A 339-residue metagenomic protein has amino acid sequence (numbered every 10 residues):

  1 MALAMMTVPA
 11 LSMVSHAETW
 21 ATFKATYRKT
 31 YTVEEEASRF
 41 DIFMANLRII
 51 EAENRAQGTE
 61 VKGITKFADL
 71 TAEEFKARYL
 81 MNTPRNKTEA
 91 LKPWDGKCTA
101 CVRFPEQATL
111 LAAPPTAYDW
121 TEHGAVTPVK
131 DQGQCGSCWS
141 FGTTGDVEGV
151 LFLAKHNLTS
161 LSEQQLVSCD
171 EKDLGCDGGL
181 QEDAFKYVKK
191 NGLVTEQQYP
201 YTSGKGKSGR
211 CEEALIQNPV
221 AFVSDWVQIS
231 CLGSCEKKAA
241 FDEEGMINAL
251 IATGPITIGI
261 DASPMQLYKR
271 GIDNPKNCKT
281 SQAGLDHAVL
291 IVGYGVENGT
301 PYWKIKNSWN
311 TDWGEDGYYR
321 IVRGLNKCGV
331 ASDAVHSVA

Functional and structural regions predicted by a protein language model:
A2-A339: Catalytic-core signature of thiol
